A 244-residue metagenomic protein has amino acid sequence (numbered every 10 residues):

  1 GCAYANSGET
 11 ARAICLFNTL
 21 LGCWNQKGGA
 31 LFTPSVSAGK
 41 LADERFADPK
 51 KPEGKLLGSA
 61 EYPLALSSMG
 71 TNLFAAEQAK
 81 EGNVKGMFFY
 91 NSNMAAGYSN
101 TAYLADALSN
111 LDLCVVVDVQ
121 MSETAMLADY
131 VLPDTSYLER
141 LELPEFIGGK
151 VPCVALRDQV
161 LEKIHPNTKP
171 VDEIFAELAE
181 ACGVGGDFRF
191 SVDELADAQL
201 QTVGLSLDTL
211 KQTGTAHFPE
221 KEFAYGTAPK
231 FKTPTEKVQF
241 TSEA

Functional and structural regions predicted by a protein language model:
G1-I14, L20-Q26, P34-L205: Non-catalytic alpha/beta scaffold blocks inside enzyme catalytic domains
L41, K55, E194-A244: Long, low-complexity segments enriched in small/aliphatic residues
